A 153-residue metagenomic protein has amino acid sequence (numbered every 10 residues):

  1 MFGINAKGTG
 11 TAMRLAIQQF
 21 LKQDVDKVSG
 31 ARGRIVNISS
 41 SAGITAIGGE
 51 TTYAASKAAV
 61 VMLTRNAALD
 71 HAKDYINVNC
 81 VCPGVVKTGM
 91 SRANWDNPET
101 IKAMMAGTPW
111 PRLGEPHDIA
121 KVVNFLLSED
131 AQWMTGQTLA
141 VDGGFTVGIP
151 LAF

Functional and structural regions predicted by a protein language model:
M13, S56, T64: Active-site helix of classical SDR
Q18, L69-D70, Q132: Alpha-helical segment proximal to the catalytic Tyr-Lys
S40: Residue(s) in the substrate-gating loop at a strand-loop-helix junction that position the organic substrate next
T45, N124, T135-F153: Short C-terminal tail/terminal secondary-structure segment of NAD(P)H-dependent dehydrogenase/reductase domains
T45-A54, N66, A152-F153: Active-site loop-to-helix junction immediately N-terminal to the catalytic Tyr of the SDR YXXXK motif in Rossmann-fold
T45-T51, K73, P111, E129: Active-site loop immediately N-terminal to the catalytic Tyr-X3-Lys motif of short-chain dehydrogenase/reductase
A72, N77, M134-G136: Short, small/polar-rich loop/turn modules that mediate ligand/substrate recognition or access, typified
